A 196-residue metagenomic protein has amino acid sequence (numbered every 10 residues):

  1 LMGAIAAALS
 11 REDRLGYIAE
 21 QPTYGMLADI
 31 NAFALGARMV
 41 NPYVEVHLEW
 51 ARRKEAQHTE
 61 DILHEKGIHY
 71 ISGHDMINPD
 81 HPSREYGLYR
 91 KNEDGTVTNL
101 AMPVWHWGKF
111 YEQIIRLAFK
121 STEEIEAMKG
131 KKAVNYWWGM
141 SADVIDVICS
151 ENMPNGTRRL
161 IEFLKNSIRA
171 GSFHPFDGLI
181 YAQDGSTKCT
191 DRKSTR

Functional and structural regions predicted by a protein language model:
L1-D13, V104-I125: Hydrophobic alpha-helical segments within soluble ligand-binding/sensing domains
M2-V44, L48, K131-N152: An alpha-beta-alpha
R11-L15, N41-V46, E65-Y70, T98 (+1 more regions): Loop/turn elements at helix/coil->beta-strand transitions in domains of secreted/extracellular proteins
H47-E55: Short beta->alpha junction loops
E55-G67: Short, well-structured alpha-helical segments in soluble
K66-I77, L100-W105, A127: Periplasmic-binding protein-like
L117-D184, K188-D191: A structured, mid-to-C-terminal "fold-capping" secondary-structure block
K193-T195: Conserved small/polar residues in nucleotide/adenosyl-binding loops
